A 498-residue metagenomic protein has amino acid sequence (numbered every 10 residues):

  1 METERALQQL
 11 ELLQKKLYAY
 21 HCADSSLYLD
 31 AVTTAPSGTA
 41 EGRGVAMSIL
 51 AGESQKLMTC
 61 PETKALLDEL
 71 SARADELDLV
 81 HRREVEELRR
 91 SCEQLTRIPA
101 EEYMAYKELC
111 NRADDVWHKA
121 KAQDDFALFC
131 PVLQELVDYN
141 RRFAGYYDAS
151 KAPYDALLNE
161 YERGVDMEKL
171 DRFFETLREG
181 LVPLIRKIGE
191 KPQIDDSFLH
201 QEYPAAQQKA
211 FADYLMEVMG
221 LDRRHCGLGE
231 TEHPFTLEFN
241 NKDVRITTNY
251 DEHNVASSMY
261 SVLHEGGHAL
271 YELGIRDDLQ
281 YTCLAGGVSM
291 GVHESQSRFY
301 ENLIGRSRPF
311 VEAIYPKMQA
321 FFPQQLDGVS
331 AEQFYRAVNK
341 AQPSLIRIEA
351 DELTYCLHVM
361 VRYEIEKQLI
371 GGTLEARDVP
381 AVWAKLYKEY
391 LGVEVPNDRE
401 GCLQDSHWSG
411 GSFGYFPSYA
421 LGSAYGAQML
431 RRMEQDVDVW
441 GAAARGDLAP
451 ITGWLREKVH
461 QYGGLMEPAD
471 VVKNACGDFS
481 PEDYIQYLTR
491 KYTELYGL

Functional and structural regions predicted by a protein language model:
M1-R163, G464-E467, E482, T489-L498: A well-structured
E2-A6, C22-S25, G38, G42 (+3 more regions): C-terminal, non-catalytic "cap/extension" segments appended to globular domains
L10, D148, H264, S297 (+3 more regions): Divalent metal-coordination and catalytic microenvironments
L10, S257-R276, E294-R298: Active-site recognition of the HExxH zinc-binding catalytic motif
G42, E102-A105, V132, P204 (+12 more regions): Secondary-structure capping and boundary motifs in well-ordered enzyme cores
Y106-V255: Contiguous, non-catalytic segments that form substrate-binding/exosite surfaces or channel walls
F174, R178, A205-K209, L215 (+4 more regions): All-alpha helical catalytic cores of prenyl diphosphate-utilizing isoprenoid enzymes
G286-D327: Post-HExxH zinc-binding segment in Zn-dependent metallohydrolases
